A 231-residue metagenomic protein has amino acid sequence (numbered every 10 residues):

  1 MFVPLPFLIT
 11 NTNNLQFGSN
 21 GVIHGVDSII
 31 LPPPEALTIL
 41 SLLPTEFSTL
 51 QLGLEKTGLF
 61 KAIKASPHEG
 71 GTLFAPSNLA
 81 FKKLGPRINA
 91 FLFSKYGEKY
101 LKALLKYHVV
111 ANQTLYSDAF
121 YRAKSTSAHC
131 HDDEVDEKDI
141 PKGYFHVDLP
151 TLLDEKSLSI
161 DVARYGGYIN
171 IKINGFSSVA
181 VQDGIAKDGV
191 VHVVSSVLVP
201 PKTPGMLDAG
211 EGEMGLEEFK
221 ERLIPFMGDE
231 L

Functional and structural regions predicted by a protein language model:
M1-L231: Mature, structured domains of secreted/extracytosolic soluble proteins
